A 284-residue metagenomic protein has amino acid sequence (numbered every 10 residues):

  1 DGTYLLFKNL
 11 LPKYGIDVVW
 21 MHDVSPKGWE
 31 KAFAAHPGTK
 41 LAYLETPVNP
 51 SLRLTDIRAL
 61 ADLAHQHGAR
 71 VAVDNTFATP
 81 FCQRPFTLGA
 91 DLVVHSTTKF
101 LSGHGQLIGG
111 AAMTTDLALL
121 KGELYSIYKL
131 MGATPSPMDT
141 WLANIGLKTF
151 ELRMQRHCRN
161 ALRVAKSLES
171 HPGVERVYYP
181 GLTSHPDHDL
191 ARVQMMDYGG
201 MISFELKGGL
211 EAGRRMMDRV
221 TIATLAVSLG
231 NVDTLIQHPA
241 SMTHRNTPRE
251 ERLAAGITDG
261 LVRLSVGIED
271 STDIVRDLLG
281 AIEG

Functional and structural regions predicted by a protein language model:
D1, D17-V19, E30-A35, T234-G284: PLP-dependent enzyme catalytic core of the Aspartate aminotransferase-like
D1-G173, Y178: Conserved PLP-enzyme active-site core in the AAT-like
P37, A165, T221-T224, I282: Residue-level detector of secondary-structure transition/capping positions
F81, H185-D187, D273: Flexible loop/turn segments at secondary-structure boundaries
L119-L120, F150, G209-A212, T243-H244 (+1 more regions): Short, acidic Gly/Pro/Ser/Thr-rich loop/turn segments
L124, R214-T221, D277-I282: Short amphipathic alpha-helices in soluble, non-transmembrane regions that often serve as interface/regulatory elements
V174-V262, V266: Conserved C-terminal alpha-helix-loop-beta "cap" of PLP-dependent enzymes that closes/shapes the active-site mouth
